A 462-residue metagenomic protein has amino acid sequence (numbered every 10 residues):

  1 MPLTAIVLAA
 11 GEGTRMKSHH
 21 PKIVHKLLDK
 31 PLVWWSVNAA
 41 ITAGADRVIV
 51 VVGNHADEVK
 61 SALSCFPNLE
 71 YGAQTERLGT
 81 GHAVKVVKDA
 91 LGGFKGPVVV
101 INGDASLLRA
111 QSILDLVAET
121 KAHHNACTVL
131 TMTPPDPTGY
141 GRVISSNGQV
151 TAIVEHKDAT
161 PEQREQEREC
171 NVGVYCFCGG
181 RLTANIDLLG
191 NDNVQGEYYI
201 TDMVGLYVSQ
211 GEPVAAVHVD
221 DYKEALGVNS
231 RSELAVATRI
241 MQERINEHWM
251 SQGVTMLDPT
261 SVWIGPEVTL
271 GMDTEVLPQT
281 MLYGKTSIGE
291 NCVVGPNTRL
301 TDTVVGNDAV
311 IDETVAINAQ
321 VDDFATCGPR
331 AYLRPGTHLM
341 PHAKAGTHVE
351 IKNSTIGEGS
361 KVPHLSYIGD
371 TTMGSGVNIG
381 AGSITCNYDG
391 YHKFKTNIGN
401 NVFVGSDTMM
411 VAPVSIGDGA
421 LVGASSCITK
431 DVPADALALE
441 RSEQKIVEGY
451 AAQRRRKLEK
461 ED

Functional and structural regions predicted by a protein language model:
M1-S18: N-terminal nucleotide-binding beta1-loop-alpha1 segment
P2-T4, P31-A118, E459: Conserved N-terminal catalytic core of the sugar/cofactor nucleotidyltransferase
L3-T4, A39, A45-R47, K88 (+8 more regions): Catalytic cores of nucleotide-enabled group-transfer and carboxylate-activating enzymes in metabolic and assembly-line
L8-A9, V51, V100-N102, V129-T133 (+3 more regions): Short beta-strand segments
D57, P67, L108-V194, M203 (+1 more regions): Conserved core of the sugar-phosphate nucleotidyltransferase
R168-G271: Conserved alpha/beta core of the MobA/IspD/sugar-nucleotide pyrophosphorylase nucleotidyltransferase superfamily
G265-T337, P341: Acidic, glycine-rich loop-and-beta core segments that form the ion-binding/anion-interacting portion of active sites
V310-D462: Glycine-rich hexapeptide-repeat left-handed beta-helix
